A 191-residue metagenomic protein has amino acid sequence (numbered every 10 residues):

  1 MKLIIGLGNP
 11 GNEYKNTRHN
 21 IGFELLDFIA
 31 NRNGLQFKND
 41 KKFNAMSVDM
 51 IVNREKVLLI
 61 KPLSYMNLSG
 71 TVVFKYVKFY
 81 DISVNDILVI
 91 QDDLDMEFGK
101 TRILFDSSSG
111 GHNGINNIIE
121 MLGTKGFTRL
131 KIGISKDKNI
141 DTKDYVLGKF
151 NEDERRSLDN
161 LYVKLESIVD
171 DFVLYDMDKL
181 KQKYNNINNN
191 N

Functional and structural regions predicted by a protein language model:
K2-F105, N116-E120, T124-L130, K138-D141 (+2 more regions): Nucleotide and nucleotide-moiety/phosphate-recognizing core
S109: Phosphate- and other anionic-substrate recognition elements at nucleic-acid/protein interfaces
H112-N113: Hydrophobic secondary-structure segments that place a key small or acidic residue at a functional site
I134: Gly/charged, well-structured mid-domain segments that form the phosphate/adenylate-handling core of ATP-dependent
